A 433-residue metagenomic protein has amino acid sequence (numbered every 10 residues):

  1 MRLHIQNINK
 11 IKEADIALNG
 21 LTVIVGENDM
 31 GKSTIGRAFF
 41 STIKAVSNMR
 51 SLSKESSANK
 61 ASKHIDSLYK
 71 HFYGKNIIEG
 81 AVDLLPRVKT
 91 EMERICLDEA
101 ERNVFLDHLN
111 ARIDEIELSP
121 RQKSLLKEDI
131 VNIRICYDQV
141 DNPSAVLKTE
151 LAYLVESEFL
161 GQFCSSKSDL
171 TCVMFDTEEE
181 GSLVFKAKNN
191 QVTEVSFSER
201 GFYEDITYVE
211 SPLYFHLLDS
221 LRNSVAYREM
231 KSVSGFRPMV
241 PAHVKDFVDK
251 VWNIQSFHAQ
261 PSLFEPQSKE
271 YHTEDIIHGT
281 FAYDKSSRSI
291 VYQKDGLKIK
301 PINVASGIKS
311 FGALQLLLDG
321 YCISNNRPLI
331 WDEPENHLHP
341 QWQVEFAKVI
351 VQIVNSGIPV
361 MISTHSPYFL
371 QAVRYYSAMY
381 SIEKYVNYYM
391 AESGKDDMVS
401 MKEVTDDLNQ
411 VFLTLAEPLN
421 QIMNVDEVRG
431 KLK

Functional and structural regions predicted by a protein language model:
M1-L52, S287-L432: Switch/communication elements of ASCE P-loop NTPase nucleotide-binding domains
A45-D319, I323-N326, S400-K433: Phosphate-coordinating catalytic segments in nucleotide- and nucleic-acid-processing enzymes
